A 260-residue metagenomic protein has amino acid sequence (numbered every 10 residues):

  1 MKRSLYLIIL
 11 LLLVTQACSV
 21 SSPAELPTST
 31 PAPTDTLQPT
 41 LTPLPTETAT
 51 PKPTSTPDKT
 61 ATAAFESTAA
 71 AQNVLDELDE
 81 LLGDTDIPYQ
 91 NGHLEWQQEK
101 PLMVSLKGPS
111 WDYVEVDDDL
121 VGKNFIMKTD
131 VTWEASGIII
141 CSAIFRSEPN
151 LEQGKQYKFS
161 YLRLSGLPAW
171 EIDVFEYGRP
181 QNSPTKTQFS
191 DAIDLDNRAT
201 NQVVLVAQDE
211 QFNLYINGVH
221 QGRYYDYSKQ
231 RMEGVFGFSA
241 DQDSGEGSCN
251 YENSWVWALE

Functional and structural regions predicted by a protein language model:
M1-Q16: Sec-dependent bacterial lipoprotein signal peptides
T15-D79, G83-T85: Ser/Thr-rich, Proline-interspersed low-complexity disordered segments
N91-W111: Short carbohydrate-recognition loop motifs
K107-G178: Secretory/extracellular carbohydrate-interaction modules and structurally similar beta-sandwich "look-alikes"
Y113-D119, F189-L195, D241: Beta-strand-rich interaction surfaces with strong enrichment in secreted/lumenal proteins
T129, D196-Y225: Carbohydrate-binding surfaces in secreted/extracellular proteins
R179-Q202: Short, aromatic/His-centered strand-loop micro-motif at the edge of beta-sheets
Y225-E252: Flexible glycan-contacting loops in extracellular carbohydrate-active proteins
